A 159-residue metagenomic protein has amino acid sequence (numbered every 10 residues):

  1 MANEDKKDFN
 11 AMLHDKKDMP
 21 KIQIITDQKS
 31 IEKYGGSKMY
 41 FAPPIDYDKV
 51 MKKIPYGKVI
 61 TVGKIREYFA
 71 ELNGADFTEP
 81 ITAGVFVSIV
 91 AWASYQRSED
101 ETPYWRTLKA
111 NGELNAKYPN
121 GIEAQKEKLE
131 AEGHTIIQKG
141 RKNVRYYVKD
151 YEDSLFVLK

Functional and structural regions predicted by a protein language model:
A2-K159: Nucleic acid-binding interface residues in structured DNA/RNA-binding domains, emphasizing the DNA-engaging scaffolds
